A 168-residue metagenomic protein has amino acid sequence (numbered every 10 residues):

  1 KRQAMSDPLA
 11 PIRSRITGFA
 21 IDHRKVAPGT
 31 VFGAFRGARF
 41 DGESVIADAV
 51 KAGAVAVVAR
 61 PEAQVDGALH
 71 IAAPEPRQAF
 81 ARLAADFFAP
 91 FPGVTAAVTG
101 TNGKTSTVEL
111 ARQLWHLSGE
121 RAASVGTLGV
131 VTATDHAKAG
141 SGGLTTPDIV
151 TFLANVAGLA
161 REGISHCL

Functional and structural regions predicted by a protein language model:
K1-D86: N-terminal leader/targeting and accessory segments in enzymes
F80-L168: Phosphate-binding loop of NTP-binding sites
